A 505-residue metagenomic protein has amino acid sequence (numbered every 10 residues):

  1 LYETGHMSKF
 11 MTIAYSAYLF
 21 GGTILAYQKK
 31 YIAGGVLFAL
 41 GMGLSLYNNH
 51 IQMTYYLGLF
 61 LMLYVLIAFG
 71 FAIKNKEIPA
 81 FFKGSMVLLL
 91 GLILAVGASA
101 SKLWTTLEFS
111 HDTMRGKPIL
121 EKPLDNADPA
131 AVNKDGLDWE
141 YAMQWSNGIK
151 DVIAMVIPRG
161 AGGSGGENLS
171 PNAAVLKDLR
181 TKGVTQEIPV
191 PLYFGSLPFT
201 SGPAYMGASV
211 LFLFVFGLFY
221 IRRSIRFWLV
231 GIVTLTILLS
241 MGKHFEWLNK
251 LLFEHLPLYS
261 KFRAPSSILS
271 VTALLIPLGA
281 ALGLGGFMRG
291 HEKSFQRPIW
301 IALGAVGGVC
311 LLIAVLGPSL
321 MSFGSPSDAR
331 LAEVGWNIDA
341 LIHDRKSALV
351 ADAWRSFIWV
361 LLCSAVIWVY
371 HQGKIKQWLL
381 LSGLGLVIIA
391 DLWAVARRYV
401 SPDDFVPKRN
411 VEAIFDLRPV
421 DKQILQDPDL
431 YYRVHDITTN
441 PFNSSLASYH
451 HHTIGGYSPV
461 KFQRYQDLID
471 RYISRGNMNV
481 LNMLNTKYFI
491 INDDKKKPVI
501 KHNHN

Functional and structural regions predicted by a protein language model:
L1, S16-I24, P189-L197, A340-K346: Short juxtamembrane and helix-loop transition motifs at transmembrane-helix boundaries in membrane proteins
L1, S45, M53-T54, L63-Y64 (+11 more regions): Flexible loop/turn segments at secondary-structure boundaries
G5-S16, A26-G43, I51-L88, L92 (+1 more regions): Contiguous transmembrane helix-bundle modules in multi-pass membrane proteins
A33, G97-K117, G163-S164, S224-L229 (+5 more regions): Acidic/polar loop patches that form or flank catalytic/metal-binding clefts of enzymes that bind anionic ligands
F81-N147: Polar, glycine-rich mid-to-C-terminal structural blocks that act as macromolecule-binding/assembly scaffolds
D135-P198, L213, F219, R345-A351 (+3 more regions): Soluble catalytic regions of membrane-associated enzymes that act on cell-envelope and secretory-pathway components
L197-M206, V210: Substrate-binding groove/exosite segments of carbohydrate-active enzymes
